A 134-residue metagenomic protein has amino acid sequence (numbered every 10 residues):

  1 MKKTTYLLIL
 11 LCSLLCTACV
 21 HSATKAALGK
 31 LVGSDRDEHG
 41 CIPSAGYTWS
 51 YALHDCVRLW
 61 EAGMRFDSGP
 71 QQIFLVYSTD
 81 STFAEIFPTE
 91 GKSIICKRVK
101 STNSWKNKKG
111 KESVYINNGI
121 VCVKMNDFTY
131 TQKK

Functional and structural regions predicted by a protein language model:
M1-T5: Positively charged n-region of N-terminal signal peptides that target proteins for export
I9-C12, S34, W49: Residue-level signal for mature regions of secreted extracellular proteins and peptides
L15-A18: C-terminal motif of bacterial Sec signal peptides marking the signal peptidase cleavage site
V20-L31: Short, low-complexity, disordered segments immediately C-terminal to signal peptides in bacterial exported proteins
D35, K111-K134: C-terminal partner/receptor-binding element of secreted or periplasmic proteins
H39-S44: Disulfide-braced loops of extracellular cysteine-rich modules
Y47-H54: Extracellular, cysteine-rich, disulfide-stabilized repeat modules with beta-strand cores
L59-N103: Mature extracytoplasmic domains of secretory-pathway proteins
